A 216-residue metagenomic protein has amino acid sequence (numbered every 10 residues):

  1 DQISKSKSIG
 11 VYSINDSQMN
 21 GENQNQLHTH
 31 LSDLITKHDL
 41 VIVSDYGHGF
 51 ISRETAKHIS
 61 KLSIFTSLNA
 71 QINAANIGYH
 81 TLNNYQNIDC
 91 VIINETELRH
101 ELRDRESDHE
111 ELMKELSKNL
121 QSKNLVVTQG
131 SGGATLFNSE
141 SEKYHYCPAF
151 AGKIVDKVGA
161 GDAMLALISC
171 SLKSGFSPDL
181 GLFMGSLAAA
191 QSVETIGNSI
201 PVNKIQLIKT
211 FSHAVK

Functional and structural regions predicted by a protein language model:
D1-I42, L62, N203-K216: Conserved N-terminal subdomain of the carbohydrate kinase-like
I14-S17, E97-R99, G152-K153: A short, flexible beta-alpha/helix-coil linker loop
S17-E22, D33-K37, R103-E111, S139-Y144 (+1 more regions): Short, glycine- and charge-enriched coil/turn segments that flank and shape catalytic ligand pockets
L40-V43, G47, A56: Long hydrophobic segments that form regular secondary structure
D45-Y46, A70-I72, I92-T96, L102 (+8 more regions): Active-site proximal loops enriched in glycine and acidic residues that flank catalytic Cys/His/Asp and coordinate
R53-Y144: Conserved phosphate/ATP/ADP-binding segment of small-molecule kinases
Y85-V91, G132-G161, I208-V215: Flexible glycine/proline-rich, aromatic-decorated loop/lid segments
K123-N124, F150-H213: Conserved post-catalytic alpha-helical subdomain immediately downstream of the catalytic base and nucleotide-binding
